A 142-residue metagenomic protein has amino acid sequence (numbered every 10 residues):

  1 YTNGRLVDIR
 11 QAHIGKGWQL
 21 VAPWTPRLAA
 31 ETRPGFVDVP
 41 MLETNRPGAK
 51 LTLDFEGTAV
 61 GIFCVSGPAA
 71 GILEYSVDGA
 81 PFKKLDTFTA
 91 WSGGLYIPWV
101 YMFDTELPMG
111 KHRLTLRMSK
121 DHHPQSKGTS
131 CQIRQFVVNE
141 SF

Functional and structural regions predicted by a protein language model:
Y1-F142: Glycan-recognition surfaces in beta-rich domains, encompassing non-catalytic CBMs and lectin-like receptor-binding
